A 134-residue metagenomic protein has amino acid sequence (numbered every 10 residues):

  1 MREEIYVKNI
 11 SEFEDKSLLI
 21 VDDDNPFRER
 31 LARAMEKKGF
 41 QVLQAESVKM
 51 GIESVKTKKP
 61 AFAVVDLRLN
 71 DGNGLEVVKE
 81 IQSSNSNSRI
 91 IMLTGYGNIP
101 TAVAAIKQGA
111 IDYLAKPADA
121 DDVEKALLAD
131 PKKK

Functional and structural regions predicted by a protein language model:
M1-L19: Non-catalytic signal-transmission and effector/linker regions of two-component phosphorelay proteins
D22, D66, T94: Active-site residues of response regulator receiver
R28, N70, T94, N98: The feature encodes the CheY-like receiver
G39-E46, S54: Short hydrophobic/Thr-rich beta-strand motif most characteristic of the beta2 strand and flanking loop of CheY-like
S47, N73-E76, T94: Acidic catalytic/metal-coordinating carboxylates
E53, L75-N87, A104: Short amphipathic alpha-helix used as the core "switch/output" element in two-component signaling
K58-V64, L69: Active-site beta3 strand of CheY-like receiver
